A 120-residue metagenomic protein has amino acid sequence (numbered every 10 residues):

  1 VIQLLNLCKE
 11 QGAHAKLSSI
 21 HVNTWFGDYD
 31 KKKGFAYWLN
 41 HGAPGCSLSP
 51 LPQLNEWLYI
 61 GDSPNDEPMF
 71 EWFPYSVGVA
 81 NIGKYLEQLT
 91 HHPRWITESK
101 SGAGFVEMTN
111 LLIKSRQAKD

Functional and structural regions predicted by a protein language model:
V1-L58, P64-W72: Conserved acidic, metal-coordinating active-site core of Asp-based, Mg2+-dependent phosphoryl-transfer enzymes
I2-L5, E87, V106-N110: Generic detector of well-ordered alpha-helical segments enriched in charged/polar residues, highlighting helical
A13-H14, G45, S76, W95 (+1 more regions): A general structural signal for well-ordered secondary-structure junctions
V22, G83, S101-A103: Residue-level detector of flexible, active-site-proximal loop/helix-junction positions within diverse enzyme catalytic
G27-D30, L89-H91, N110: Short secondary-structure transition/capping segments
F35, E56-S99: Acidic, Mg2+-coordinating phosphoryl-transfer loop and its flanking beta/alpha structural elements, shared across
T97-A118: Glycine-rich phosphate-binding/hydrolytic loop that grips phosphoryl groups
